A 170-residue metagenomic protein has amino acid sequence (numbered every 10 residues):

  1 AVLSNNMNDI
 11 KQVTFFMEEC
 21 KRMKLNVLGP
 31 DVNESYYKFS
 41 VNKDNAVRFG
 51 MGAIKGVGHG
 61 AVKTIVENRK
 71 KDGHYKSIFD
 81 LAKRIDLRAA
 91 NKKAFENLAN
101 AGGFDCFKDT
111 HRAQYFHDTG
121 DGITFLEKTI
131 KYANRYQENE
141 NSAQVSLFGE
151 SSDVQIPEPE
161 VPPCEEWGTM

Functional and structural regions predicted by a protein language model:
L3: C-terminal reverse transcriptase regions that engage the nucleic-acid substrate
M7: Short, surface-exposed ligand-recognition loops at beta-strand->loop->(often short) alpha-helix junctions that present
I10-T14, E18-M170: Sliding clamp-binding short linear motifs that recruit DNA-associated proteins to replication/repair hubs
